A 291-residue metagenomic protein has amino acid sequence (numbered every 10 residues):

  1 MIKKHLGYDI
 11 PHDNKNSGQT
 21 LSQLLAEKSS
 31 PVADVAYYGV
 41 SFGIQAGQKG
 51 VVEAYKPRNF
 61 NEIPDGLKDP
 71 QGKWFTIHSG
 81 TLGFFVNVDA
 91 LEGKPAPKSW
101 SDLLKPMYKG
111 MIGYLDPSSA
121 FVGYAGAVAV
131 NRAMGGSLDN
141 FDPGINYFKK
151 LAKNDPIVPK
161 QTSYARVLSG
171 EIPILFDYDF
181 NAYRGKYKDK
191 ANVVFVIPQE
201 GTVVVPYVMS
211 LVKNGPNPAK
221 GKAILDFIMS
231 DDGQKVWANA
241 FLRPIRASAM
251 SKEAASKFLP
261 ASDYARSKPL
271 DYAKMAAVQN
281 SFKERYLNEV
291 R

Functional and structural regions predicted by a protein language model:
M1-D9, G185: Short, polar/charged alpha-helical segment
L6, G80-L82, G110, Y207 (+1 more regions): Envelope-exposed proteins and targeting segments
P11, K15-Q19, L25, P31-E171: Extracytoplasmic ligand-binding site segments that recognize negatively charged/polar headgroups
S41-G47, L168, P173-N192: A ligand-binding cleft/hinge motif common to bilobed small-molecule-binding domains
E62-D65, G80, I145-K150, P156 (+2 more regions): Periplasmic-binding protein-like
S101-L104, N131, I145-K149, Y164 (+6 more regions): Non-transmembrane alpha-helical segments in soluble domains of secreted/periplasmic/extracellular proteins
Y207, V212-L270: Mature extracytoplasmic/periplasmic domains
K268-R291: Conserved C-terminal helix/tail region of periplasmic/extracytoplasmic solute-binding proteins
